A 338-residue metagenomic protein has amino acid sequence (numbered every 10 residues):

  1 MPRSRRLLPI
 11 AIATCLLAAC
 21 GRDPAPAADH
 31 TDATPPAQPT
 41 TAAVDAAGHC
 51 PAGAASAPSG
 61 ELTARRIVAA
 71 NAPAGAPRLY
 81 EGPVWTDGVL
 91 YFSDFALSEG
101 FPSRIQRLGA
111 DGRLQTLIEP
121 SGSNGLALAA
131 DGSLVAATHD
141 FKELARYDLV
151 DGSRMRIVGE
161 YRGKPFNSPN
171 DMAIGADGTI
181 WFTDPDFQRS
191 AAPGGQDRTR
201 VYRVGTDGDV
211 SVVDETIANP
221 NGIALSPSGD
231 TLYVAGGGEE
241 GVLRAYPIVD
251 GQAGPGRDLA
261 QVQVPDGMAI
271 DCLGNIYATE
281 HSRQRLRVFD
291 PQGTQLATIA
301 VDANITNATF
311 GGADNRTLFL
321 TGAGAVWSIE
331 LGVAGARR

Functional and structural regions predicted by a protein language model:
M1-P9: Bacterial N-terminal signal peptides that target proteins for export
L17-A19: C-terminal motif of bacterial Sec signal peptides marking the signal peptidase cleavage site
G21-P24, H30, P35-R338: Sequence-structural signature of mature extracellular/luminal beta-sheet repeat domains, prominently beta-propellers
